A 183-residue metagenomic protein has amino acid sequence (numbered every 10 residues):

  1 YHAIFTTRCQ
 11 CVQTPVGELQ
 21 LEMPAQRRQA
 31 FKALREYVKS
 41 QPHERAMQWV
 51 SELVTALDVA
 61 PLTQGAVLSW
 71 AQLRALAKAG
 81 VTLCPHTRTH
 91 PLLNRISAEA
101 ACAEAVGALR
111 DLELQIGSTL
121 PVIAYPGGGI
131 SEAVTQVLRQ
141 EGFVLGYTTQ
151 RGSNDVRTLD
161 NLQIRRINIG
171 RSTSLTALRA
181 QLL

Functional and structural regions predicted by a protein language model:
Y1-A79: Extended, charge-rich helix/loop segments that form flexible, surface "patches" used to engage negatively charged
Y1-R28, K78, R95-L183: C-terminal active-site subregion of NodB/CE4 polysaccharide deacetylases
E36-V59, R74, A79-P91, A98-G128: CE4/NodB-like, metal-dependent polysaccharide N-deacetylase domain that modifies extracellular/periplasmic N-acetylated
T63, R88, L159: Residue-level signal for pocket-adjacent positions within structured domains
